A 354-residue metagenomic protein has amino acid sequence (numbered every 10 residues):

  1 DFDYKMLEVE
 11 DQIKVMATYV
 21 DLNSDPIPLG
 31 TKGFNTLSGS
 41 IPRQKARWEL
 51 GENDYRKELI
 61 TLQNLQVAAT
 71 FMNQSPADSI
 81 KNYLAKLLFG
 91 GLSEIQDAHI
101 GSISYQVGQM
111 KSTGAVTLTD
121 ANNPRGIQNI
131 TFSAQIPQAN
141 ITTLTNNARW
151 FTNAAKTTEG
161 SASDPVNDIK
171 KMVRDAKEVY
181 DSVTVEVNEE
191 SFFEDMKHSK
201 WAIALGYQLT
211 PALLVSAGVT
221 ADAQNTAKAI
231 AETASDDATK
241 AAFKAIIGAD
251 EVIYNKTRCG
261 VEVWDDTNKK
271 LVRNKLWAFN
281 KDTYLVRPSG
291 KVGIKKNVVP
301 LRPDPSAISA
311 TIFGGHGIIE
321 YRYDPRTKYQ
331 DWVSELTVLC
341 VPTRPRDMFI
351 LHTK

Functional and structural regions predicted by a protein language model:
F2-M16, E94-F132, K291, N297-I308 (+1 more regions): Contiguous N-terminal and early-domain "leader" segments and peripheral loops that mark the onset or edge of a domain
F2-M72, N129: Assembly/oligomerization interface modules of large self-assembling protein complexes
F2-Y4, V15-V20, T36, W48 (+10 more regions): Generic structural hydrophobic/aromatic packing signal, biased to beta-strands
N23, E189, N280-D282: Glycine-centered small-residue hotspots that permit tight backbone geometry or close packing
A46-N140, D164-E194, K328-E335: Long, contiguous amphipathic alpha-helices that act as assembly "spine/axial" helices in icosahedral shell and virion
K86, I103-S104, T113, P124-N129 (+10 more regions): Intrinsically disordered, low-complexity regions
P124-A242: Extended, solvent-exposed, turn-rich assembly/linker loops in the middle of proteins
F151, A202-K354: Sequence/fold signature of self-assembling virion shell proteins
